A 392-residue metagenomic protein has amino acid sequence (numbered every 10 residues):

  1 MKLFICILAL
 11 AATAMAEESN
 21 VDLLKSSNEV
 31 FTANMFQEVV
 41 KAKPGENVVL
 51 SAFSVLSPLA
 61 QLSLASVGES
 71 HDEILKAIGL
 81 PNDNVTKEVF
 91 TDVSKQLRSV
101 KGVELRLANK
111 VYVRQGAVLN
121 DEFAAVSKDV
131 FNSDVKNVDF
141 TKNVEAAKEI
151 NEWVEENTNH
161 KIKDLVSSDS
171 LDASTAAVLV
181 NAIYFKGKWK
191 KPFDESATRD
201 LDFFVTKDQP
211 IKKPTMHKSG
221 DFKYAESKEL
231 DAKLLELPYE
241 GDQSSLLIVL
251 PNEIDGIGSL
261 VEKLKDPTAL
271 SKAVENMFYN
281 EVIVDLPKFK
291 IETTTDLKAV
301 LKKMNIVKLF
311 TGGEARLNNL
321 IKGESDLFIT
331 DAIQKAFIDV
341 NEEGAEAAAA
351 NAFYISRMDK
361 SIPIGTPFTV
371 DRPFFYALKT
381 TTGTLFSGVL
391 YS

Functional and structural regions predicted by a protein language model:
K2-K142, E152, A348, L390: Detector for small/aliphatic-rich hydrophobic stretches
L3-F4, N47, A176-A177, P210 (+3 more regions): Beta-sheet entry/capping signal
T32, D231-L234, K335, D371-F375: Short glycine-rich loop/turn motifs
S57-A60, L246-I248, A377, F386-S387: Structural recognition of the beta-strand scaffold that forms the well-ordered cores of secreted hydrolase catalytic
I74-I78, F193-D200, S259-P267: Short Gly/aromatic-enriched secondary-structure transition segments
N84, E88-I257, K272-S361, G365: Non-catalytic, conformational "gating/processing" segments within enzyme and secreted inhibitor domains
F368, R372-S392: C-terminal or internal capping secondary-structure element at the end of a domain, subdomain, or sheet
